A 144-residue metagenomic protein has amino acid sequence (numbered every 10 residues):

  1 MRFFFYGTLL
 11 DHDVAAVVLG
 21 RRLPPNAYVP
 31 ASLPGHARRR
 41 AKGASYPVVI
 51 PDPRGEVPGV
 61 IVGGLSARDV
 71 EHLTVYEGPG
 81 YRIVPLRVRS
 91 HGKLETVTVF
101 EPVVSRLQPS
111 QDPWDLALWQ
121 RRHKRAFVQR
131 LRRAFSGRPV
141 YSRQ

Functional and structural regions predicted by a protein language model:
M1-Q144: Glycine-aromatic micro-motifs
